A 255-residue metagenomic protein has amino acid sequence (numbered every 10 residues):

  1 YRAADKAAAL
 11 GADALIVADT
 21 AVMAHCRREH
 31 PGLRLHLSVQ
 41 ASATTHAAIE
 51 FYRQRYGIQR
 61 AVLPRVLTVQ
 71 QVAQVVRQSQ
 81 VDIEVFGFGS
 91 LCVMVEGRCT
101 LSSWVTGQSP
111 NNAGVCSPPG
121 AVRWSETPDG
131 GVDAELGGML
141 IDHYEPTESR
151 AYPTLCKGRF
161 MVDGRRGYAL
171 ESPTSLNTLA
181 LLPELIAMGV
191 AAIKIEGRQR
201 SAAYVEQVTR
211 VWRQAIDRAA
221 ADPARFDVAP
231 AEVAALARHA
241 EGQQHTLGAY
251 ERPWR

Functional and structural regions predicted by a protein language model:
Y1-A43, V62, Q70-A192, Q199-R255: Active-site pocket-lining/capping segments in soluble small-molecule metabolic enzymes
T44-A48: Short, glycine/polar-rich helix-capping loops at beta-to-alpha or helix-loop-helix junctions that flank or form
R55-I58, V85: A cross-taxonomic marker for long C-terminal extensions/tails that follow the last structured domain
R65: Cys/His-rich Zn2+-binding cysteine-cluster or related metal-binding knuckle/ribbon modules and their
